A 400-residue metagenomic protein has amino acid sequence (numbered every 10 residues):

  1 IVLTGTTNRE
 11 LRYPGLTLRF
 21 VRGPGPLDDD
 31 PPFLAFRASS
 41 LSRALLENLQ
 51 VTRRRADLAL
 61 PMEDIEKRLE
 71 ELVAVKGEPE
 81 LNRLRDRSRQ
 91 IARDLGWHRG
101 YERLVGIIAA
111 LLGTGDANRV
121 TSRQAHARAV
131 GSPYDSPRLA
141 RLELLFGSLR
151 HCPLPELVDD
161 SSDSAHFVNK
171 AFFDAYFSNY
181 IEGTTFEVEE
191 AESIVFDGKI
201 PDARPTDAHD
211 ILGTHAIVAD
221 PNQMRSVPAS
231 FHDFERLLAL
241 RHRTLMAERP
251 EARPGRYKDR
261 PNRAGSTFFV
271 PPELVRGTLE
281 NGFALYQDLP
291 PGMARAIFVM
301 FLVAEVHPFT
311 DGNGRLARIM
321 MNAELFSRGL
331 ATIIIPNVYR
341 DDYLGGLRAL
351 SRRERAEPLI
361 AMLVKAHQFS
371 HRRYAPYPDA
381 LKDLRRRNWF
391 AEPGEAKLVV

Functional and structural regions predicted by a protein language model:
I1-D311, R315-V400: FIC/Doc superfamily catalytic core
